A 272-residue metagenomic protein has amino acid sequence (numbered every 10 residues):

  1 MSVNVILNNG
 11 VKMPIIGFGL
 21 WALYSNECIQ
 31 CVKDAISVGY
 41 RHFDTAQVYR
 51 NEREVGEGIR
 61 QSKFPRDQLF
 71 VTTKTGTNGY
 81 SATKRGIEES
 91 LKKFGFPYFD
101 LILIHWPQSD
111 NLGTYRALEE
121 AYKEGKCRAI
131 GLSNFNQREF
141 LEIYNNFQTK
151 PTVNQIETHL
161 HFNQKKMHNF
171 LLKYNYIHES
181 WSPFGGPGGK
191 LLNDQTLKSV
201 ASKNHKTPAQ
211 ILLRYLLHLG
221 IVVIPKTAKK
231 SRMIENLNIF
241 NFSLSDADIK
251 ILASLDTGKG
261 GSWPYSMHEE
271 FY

Functional and structural regions predicted by a protein language model:
M1-L69, F184: N-terminal binding-site loop/beta-alpha segment at the start of enzyme catalytic domains that lines or forms
L23-A35, G79-F94, G113, R138-F140 (+1 more regions): Short, acidic/polar
L23-N26, A46-E54, G76-A82, P107-L112 (+2 more regions): Acidic-and-aromatic substrate-binding clefts and catalytic sites of carbohydrate-active enzymes
Y40, F96-F99, C127, P151: A structural motif
R41-Y49, T72-T73, L103-I104, A129-G131 (+1 more regions): Short catalytic-loop micro-motif centered on adjacent basic/acidic residues
R66-G79, D100-P107, N134: A short, structured active-site edge motif that brings together acidic residues
T83-I104, E120-E124, N146: CE4/NodB-like, metal-dependent polysaccharide N-deacetylase domain that modifies extracellular/periplasmic N-acetylated
W106-Y272: Beta/alpha (TIM)-barrel catalytic core signal, keyed to glycine-rich beta->alpha loops juxtaposed to Asp/Glu that bind
